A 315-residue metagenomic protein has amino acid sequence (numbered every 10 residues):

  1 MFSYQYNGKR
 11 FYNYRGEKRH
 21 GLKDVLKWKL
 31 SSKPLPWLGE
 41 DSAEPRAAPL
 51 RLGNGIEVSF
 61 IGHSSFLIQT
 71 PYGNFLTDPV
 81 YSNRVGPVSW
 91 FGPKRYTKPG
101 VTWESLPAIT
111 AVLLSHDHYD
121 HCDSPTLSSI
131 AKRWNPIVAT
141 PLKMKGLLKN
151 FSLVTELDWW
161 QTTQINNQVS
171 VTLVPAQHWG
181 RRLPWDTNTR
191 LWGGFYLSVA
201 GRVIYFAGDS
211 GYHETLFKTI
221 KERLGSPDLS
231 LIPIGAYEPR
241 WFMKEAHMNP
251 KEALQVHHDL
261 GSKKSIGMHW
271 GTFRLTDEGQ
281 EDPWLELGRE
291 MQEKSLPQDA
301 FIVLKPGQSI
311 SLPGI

Functional and structural regions predicted by a protein language model:
M1-S105, L197-G208, D228-I234: Metallo-beta-lactamase
F2-G8, Y12-Y14, A111, I137-A139 (+3 more regions): Cap/insert and terminal regions of metallo-dependent hydrolase folds
S32-G53, T140-R202, E286-Q308, L312-G314: Metallo-beta-lactamase
L67-Q69, I165-D228, K244, M248-E252: Catalytic core of the metallo-beta-lactamase
I68, D78, H116, V171 (+4 more regions): Divalent metal-coordination and catalytic microenvironments
P79-Y81, D117, A176-Q177, G208-S210 (+2 more regions): Active-site metal-binding loops of divalent metal-dependent hydrolases
S89-A139, L153-T155, L224-L231: Active-site metal-binding motif and surrounding structural segment of the metallo-beta-lactamase
P125-I130, L147-N150, L216-I220: A short acidic, amphipathic alpha-helical/loop segment
